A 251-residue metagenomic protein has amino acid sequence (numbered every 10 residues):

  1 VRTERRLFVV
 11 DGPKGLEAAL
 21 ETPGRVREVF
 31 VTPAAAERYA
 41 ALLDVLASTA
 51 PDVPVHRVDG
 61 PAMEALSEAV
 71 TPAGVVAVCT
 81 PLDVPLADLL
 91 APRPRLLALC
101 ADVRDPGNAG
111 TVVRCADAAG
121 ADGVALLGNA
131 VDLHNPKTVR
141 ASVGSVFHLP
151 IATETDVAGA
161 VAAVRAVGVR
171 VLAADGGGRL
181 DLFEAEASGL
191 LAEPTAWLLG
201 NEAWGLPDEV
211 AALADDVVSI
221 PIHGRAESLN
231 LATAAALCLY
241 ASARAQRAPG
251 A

Functional and structural regions predicted by a protein language model:
V1, R57, L90-L99, L213-I222: Glycine/charged-rich beta-loop-alpha catalytic/anionic-binding loops adjacent to active sites
V1-V70: N-terminal positively charged helical leader segments and presequences
R6, C100-R104, S219-E227: Short pre-catalytic strand/loop immediately N-terminal to key active-site residues, enriched for Gly-Thr
P13, A34-A36, A62, L82 (+3 more regions): Short glycine-rich anion-binding loops that position phosphate/pyrophosphate groups of nucleotides and phosphorylated
K14, E21, P61, C79 (+1 more regions): RNA substrate-binding interface of SAM-dependent RNA methyltransferases
A77, C115-A119, L133-V146, D208-A251: Structured adenosyl-cofactor binding patch, chiefly the S-adenosyl-L-methionine
L172-A226: Active-site/ligand-binding-proximal alpha/beta "capping" segment
